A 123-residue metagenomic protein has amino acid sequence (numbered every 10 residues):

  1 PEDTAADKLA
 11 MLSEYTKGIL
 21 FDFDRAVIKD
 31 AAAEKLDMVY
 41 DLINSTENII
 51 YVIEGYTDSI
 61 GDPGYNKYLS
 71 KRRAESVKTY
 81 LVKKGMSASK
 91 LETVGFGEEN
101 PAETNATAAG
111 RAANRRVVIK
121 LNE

Functional and structural regions predicted by a protein language model:
P1-I50, E123: Periplasmic peptidoglycan-binding/tethering modules of Gram-negative envelope proteins
A26-A33, E54-E123: Periplasmic OmpA-like peptidoglycan-binding domain that tethers envelope proteins to the cell wall
